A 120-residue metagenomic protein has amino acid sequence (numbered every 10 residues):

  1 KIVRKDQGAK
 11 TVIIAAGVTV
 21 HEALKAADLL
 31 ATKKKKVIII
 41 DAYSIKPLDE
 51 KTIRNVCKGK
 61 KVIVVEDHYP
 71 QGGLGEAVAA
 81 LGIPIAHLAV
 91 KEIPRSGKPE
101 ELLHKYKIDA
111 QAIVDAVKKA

Functional and structural regions predicted by a protein language model:
K1-A120: Thiamine diphosphate
